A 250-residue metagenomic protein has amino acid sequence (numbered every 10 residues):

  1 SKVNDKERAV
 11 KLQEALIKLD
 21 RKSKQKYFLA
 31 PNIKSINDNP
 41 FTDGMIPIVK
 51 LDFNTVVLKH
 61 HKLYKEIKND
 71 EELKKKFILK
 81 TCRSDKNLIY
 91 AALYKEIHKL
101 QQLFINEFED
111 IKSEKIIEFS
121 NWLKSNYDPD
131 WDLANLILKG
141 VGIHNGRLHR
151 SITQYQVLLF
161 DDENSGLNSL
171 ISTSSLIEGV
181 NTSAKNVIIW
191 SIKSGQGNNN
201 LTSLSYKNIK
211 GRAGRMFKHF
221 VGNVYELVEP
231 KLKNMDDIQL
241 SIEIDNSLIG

Functional and structural regions predicted by a protein language model:
S1, L29-I33, A91-Y94, S172-L176 (+1 more regions): A short beta-strand-to-loop transition that corresponds to the Sensor-1 phosphate-sensing loop of AAA+ P-loop ATPases
S1-K26: SF2 helicase catalytic motif II
K2-V3, S35, E178, R215: Residues immediately C-terminal
D20-K34, N186, W190-G195, N199-E243: Conserved segment of the helicase C-terminal RecA-like domain
K22, T42-G44, I137, T182-S183: Short, structured coil segments at secondary-structure junctions
S35-C82: Interdomain hinge/linker at the junction between the two RecA-like core domains of SF2 helicases
K65-N69, K74-K76, T81-S169, A184 (+2 more regions): Conserved C-terminal RecA-like helicase domain
K99-L100, I244-G250: Long, largely alpha-helical accessory region at the distal end of helicase-like NTP-driven motors
